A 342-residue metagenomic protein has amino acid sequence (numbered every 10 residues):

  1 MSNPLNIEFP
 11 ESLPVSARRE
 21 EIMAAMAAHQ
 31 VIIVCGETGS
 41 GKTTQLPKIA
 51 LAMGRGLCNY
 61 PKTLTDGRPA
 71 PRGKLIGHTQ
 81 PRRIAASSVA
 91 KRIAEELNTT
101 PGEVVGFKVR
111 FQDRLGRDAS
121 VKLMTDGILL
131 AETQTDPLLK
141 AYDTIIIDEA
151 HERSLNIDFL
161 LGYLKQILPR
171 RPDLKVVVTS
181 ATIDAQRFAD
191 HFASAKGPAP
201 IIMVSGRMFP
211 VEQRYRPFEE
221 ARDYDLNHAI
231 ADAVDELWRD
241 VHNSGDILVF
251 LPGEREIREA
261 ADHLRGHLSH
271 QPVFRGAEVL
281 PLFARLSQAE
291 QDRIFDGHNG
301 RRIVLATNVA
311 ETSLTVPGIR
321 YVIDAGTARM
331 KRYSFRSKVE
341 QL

Functional and structural regions predicted by a protein language model:
M1-L342: P-loop NTPase motor module signature
